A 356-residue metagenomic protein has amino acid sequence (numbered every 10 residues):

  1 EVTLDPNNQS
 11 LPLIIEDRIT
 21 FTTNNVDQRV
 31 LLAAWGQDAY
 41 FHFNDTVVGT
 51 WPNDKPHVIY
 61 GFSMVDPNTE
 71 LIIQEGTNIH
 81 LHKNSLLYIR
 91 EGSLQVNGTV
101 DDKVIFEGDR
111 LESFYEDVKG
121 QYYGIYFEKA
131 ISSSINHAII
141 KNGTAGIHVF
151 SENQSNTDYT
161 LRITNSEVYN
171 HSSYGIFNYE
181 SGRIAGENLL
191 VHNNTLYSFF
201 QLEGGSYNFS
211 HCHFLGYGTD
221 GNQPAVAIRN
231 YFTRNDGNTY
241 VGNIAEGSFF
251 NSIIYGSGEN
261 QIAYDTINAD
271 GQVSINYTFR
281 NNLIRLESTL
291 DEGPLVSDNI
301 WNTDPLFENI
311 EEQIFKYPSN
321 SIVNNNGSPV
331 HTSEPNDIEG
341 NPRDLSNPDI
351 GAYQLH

Functional and structural regions predicted by a protein language model:
T3-E312, N324-I338, P348, Y353-H356: Beta-strand/loop edge motif enriched in small/polar residues
